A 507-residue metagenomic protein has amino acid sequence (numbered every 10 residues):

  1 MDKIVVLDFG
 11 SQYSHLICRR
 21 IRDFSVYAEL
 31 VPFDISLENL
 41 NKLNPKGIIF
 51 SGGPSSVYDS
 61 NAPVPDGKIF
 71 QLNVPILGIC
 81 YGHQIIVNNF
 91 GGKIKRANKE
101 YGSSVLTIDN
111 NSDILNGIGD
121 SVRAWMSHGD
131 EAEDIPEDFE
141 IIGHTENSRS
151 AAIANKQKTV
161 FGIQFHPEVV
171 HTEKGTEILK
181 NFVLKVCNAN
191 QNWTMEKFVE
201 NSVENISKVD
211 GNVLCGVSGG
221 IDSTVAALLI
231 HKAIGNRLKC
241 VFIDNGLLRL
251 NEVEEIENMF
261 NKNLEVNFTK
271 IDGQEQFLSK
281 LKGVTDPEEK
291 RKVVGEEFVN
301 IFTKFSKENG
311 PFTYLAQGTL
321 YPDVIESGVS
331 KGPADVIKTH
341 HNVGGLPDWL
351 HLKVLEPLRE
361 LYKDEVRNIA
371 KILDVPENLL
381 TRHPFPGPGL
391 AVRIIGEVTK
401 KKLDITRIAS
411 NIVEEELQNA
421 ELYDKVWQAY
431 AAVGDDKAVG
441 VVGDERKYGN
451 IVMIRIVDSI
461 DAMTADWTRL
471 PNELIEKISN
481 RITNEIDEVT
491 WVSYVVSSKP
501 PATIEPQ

Functional and structural regions predicted by a protein language model:
M1-F50, P54-S60, V64-P65, F70-L72 (+3 more regions): RNA-binding accessory domains that recognize and position tRNA/RNA substrates
I76-G82: Conserved helicase ATPase motor motifs in RecA-like P-loop NTPase domains
A316: Active-site regions of oxyanion-processing enzymes, predominantly non-cytosolic
